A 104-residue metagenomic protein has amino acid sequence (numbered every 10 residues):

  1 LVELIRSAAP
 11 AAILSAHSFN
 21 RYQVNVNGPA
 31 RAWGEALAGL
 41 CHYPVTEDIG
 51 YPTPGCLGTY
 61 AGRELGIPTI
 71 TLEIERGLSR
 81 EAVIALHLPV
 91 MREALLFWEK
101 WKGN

Functional and structural regions predicted by a protein language model:
L1-N104: Structured catalytic-domain cores with a bias toward divalent-metal coordination
